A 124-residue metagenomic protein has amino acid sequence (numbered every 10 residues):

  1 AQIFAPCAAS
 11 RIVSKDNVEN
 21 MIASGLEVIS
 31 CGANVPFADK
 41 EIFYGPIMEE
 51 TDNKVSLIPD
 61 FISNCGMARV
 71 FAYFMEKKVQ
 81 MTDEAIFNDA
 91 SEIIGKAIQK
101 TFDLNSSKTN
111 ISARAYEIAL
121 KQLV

Functional and structural regions predicted by a protein language model:
A1-K15, C31: Rossmann-like NAD(P)-binding element
R11-E19, A23-L26: Activation/maturation switch segments at domain boundaries
I22-V124: Adenosine-phosphate binding glycine-rich loop
